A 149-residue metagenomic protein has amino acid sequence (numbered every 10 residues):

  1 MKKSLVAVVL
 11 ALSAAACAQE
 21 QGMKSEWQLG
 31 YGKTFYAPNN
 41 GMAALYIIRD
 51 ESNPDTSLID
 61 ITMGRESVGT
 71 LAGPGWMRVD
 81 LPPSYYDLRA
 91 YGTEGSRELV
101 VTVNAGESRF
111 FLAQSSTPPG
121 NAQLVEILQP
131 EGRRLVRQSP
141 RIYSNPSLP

Functional and structural regions predicted by a protein language model:
M1-C17: Sec-dependent bacterial lipoprotein signal peptides
C17-P149: Short loop/turn and low-complexity linker motifs enriched in small/turn-promoting residues
